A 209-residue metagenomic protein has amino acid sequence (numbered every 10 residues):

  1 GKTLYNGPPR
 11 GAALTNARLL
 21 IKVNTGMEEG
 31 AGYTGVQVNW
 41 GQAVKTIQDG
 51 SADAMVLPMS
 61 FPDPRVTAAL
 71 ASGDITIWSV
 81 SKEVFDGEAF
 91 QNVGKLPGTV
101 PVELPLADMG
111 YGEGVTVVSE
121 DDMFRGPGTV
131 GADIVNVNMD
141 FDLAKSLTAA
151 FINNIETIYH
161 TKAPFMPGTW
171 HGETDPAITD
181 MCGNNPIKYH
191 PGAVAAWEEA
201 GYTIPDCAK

Functional and structural regions predicted by a protein language model:
G1-D49, S60, I187-G192: Bilobed "Venus flytrap"/periplasmic-binding protein-like clamshell domains and structurally analogous long
K2-L19, P97-E173: Ligand-binding clefts/hinges and TM-proximal coupling segments of bilobed small-molecule sensing domains
T3, D53, T203: Residue-level detector of anion-binding/catalytic polar loops
P8-R10, N24-M27, Y33, K95-V100 (+5 more regions): Aromatic-residue detector
N16, I21-V23, A52, A69-A71 (+2 more regions): General N-terminal targeting signals
E28-D140: Pocket-lining segment of extracytoplasmic ligand-binding domains
M59-G73, I77-V84, V130, D142-K209: An extracytoplasmic/periplasmic, membrane-proximal ligand-sensing/linker region
